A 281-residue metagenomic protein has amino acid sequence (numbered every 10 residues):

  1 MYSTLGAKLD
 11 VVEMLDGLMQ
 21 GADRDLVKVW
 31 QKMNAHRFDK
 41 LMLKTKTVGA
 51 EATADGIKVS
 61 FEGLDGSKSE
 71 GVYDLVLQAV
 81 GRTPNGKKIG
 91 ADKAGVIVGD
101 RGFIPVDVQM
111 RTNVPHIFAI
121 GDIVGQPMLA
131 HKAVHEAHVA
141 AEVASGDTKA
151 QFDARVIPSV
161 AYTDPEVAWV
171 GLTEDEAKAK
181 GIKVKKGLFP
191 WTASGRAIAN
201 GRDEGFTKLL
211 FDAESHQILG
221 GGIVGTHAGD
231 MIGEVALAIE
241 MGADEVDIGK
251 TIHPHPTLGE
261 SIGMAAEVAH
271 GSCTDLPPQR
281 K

Functional and structural regions predicted by a protein language model:
M1-S67, P127-V134, E142-E176: Rossmann-like dinucleotide-binding cores of NAD(P)H-dependent redox enzymes
V12, E62, V98, V106 (+1 more regions): Hydrophobic alpha-helical segments, especially N-terminal targeting/anchoring helices
R24, T53, F118, I223-V224: Residue-level structural signal for beta-strand termini and adjacent loop
G49, G95, Q109, K208-L210: Short, surface-exposed charged micro-motifs
A54, D100, A213-S215: Short acidic-glycine loop/turn motifs at beta-strand connectors
S69-G146: FAD-site-proximal beta/loop scaffold in flavoenzymes
S145-G146, Y162-K281: Flexible, glycine-rich terminal cap/loop adjacent to redox cofactors in electron-transfer oxidoreductases
